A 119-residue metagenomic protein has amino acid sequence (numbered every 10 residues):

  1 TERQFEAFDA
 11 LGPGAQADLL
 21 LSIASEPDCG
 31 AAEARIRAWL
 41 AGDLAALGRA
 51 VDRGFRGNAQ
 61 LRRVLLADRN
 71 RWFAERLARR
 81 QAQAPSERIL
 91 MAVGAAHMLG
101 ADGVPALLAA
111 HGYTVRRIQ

Functional and structural regions predicted by a protein language model:
T1-S86, V104: Hydrophobic, often amphipathic alpha-helical segments used for membrane interaction and targeting
E87-V93: Generic beta-sheet signal
A96-Q119: C-terminal domain-boundary segment and adjacent tail
